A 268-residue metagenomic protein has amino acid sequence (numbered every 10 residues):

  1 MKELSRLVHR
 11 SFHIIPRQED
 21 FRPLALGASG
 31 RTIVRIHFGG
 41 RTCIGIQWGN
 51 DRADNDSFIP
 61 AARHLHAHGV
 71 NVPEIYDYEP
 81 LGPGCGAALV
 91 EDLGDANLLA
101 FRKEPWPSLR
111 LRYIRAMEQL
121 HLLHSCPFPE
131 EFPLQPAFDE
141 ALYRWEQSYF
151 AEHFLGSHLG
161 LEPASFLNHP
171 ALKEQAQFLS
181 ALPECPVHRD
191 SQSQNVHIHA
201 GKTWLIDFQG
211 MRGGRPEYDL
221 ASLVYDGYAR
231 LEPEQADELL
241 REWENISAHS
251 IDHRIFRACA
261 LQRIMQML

Functional and structural regions predicted by a protein language model:
M1-P23, R31-T32, D51-A53, S57 (+1 more regions): Regulatory N- and C-terminal appendages and interdomain linkers associated with kinase/kinase-like NTP transferase
L4-F12, F128-A137, A141-L142, E146-V187 (+1 more regions): An alpha-helical support segment within catalytic cores of ATP-dependent transferases
R10-E19, H68-V70, S247-S250: Short secondary-structure junctions
A25, V34-W145, Y149, G156-L159 (+1 more regions): ATP-binding pocket architecture of kinase catalytic cores
G30-H37, L123, K173-L220, G227-R230: Active-site acidic catalytic loop and adjacent metal/ATP-binding pocket of ATP-dependent phosphoryl transfer enzymes
E140, R144, S193, I198 (+2 more regions): Glycan-recognition and catalytic cores of secretory/periplasmic carbohydrate-active enzymes
L142, P183, H188, R212-G213 (+1 more regions): Secondary-structure capping and boundary motifs in well-ordered enzyme cores
S148-H158, P216-I251, L261-M267: Active-site activation/catalytic loop segments of kinase-like enzymes and analogous catalytic loops in related
